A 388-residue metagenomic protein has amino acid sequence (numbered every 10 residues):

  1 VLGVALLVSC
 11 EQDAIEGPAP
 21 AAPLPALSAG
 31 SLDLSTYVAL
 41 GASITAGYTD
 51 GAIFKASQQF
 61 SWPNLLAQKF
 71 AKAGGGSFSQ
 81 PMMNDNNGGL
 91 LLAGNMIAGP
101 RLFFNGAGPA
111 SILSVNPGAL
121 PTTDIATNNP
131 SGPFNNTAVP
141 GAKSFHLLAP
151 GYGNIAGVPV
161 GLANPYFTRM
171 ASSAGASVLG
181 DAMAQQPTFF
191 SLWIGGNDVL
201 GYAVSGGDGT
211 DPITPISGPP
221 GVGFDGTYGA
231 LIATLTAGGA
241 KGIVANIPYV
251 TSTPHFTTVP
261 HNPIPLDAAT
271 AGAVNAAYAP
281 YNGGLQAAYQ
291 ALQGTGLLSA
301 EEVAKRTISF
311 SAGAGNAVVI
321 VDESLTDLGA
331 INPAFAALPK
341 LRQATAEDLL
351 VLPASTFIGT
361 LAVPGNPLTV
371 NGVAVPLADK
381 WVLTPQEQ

Functional and structural regions predicted by a protein language model:
V1-A5: Sec-dependent N-terminal signal peptides
L6-D33: Bacterial Sec-dependent N-terminal signal peptides
D33-T36, G74, Q185-F190, A237-I243: Loop/turn elements at helix/coil->beta-strand transitions in domains of secreted/extracellular proteins
S35-G51: Catalytic nucleophile-elbow at a beta strand-turn-alpha helix junction centered on a G-D-S/GDSL motif, marking
L40-S43, L192-N197, V204, A245-Y249: Active-site-proximal beta-strand/loop segments in catalytic clefts of secreted hydrolases
I53-G226, A230, F256, K340: Conserved SGNH/GDSL esterase-like catalytic core that processes O-acyl groups on lipids and polysaccharides
L231-L235, V244, P248: Extended, low-complexity cationic-aromatic segments
T253-Q388: Acidic, Ser/Thr/Gly/Pro-rich low-complexity segments that form flexible
